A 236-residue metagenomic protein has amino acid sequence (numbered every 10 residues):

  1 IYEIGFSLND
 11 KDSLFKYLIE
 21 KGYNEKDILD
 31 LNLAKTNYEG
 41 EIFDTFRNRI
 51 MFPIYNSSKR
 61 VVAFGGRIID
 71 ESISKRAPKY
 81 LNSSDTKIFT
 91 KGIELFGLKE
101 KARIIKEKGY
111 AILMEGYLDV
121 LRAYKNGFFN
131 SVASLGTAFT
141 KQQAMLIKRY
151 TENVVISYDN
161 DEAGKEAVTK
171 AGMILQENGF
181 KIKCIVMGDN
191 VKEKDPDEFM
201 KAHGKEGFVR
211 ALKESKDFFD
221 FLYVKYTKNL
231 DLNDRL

Functional and structural regions predicted by a protein language model:
I1-N9: Conserved alpha/beta enzyme-core scaffolds, especially Rossmann-like or related mixed alpha/beta domains that build
I4, K87-K91, A133, T137 (+4 more regions): Hydrophobic alpha-helical scaffolding
D10-Y150, V154, E166-V168: Phosphate-handling DNA/RNA-contact segment within nucleic-acid enzymes
Y17, K21, R67-I68, Y150-V154 (+6 more regions): Conserved, well-folded catalytic cores of nucleic-acid-processing and energy-transducing macromolecular machines
K106, T137-K192, E198-K205: Conserved catalytic cores of soluble enzyme domains, especially glycine-rich substrate-binding beta-alpha loops
K181-L236: C-terminal or mid-to-C-terminal helical accessory/interaction module adjacent to the motor/catalytic core
